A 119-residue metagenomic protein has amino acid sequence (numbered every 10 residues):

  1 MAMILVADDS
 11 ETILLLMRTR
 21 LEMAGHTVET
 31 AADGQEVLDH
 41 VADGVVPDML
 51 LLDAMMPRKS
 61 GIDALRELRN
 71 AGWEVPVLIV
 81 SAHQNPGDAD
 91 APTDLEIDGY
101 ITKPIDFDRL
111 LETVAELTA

Functional and structural regions predicted by a protein language model:
L15-M23: Charged docking surfaces used in two-component/phosphorelay signaling
A32-E36, S60-D63: Acidic catalytic/metal-coordinating carboxylates
D39, I62-W73: Short amphipathic alpha-helix used as the core "switch/output" element in two-component signaling
V45-L51: Active-site beta3 strand of CheY-like receiver
M56-R58, N85: The feature encodes the CheY-like receiver
D63, Q84-I101, E112: Alpha4 helix (beta4-alpha4-beta5 surface) of REC/receiver domains from two-component response regulators
I105-V114: C-terminal output helix
